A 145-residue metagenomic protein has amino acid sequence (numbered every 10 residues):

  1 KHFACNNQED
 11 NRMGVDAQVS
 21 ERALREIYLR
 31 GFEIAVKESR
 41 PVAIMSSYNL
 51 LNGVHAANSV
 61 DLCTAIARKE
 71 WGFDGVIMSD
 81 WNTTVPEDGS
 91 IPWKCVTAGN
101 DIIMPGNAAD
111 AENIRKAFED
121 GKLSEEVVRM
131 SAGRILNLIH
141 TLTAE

Functional and structural regions predicted by a protein language model:
K1-E145: Glycoside hydrolase catalytic-domain context in secreted enzymes
